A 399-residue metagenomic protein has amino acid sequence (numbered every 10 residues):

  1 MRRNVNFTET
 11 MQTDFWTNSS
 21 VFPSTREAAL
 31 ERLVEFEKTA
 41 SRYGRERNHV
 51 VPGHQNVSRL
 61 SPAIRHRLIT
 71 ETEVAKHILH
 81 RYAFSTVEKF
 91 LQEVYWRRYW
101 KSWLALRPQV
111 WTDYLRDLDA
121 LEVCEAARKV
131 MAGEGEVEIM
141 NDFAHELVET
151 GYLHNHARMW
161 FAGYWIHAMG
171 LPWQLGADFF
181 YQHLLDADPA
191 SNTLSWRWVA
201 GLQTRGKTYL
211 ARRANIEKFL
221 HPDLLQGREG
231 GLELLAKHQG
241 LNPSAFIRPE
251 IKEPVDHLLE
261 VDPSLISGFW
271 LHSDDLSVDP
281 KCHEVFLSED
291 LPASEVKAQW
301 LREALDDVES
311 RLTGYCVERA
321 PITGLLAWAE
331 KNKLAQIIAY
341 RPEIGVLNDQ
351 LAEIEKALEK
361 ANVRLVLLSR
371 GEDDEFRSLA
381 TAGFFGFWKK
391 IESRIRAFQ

Functional and structural regions predicted by a protein language model:
R2-F7, Q12-R32, F36-Q92, W96 (+9 more regions): Trp/Phe/Arg-rich N-terminal binding region typifying the photolyase-homology
E27-A28, A127, L232-A236: Generic detector of short, locally flexible boundary/turn motifs and exposed helical patches
F84-Y99, A144-A200, T204-T208: Structured ligand/cofactor/substrate-binding pocket environments in proteins
R107-K129, V199-A200, Y209-H221: Long, low-complexity intrinsically disordered regions
A126-L147: Helix-hairpin-helix/helix-loop-helix acidic hairpins
L184-P243: C-terminal, helix-dominated tail/subdomain
